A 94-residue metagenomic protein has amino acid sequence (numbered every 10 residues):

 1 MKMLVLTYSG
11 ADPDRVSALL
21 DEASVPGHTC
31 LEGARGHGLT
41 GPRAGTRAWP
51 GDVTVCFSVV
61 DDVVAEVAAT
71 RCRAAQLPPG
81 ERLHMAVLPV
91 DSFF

Functional and structural regions predicted by a protein language model:
M1-F94: Positively charged, small/polar-rich N-terminal and surface patches that mediate targeting and assembly and bind
